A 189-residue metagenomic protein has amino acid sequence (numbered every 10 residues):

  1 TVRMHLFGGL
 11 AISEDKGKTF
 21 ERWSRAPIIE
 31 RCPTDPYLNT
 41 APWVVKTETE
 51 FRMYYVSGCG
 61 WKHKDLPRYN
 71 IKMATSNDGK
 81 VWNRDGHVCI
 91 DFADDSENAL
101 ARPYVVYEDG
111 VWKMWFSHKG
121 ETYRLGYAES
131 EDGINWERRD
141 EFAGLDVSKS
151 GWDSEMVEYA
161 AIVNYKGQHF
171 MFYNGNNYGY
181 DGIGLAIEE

Functional and structural regions predicted by a protein language model:
T1-E189: Carbohydrate-active catalytic/glycan-binding domains of CAZyme proteins, especially the secreted or lumenal ectodomains
